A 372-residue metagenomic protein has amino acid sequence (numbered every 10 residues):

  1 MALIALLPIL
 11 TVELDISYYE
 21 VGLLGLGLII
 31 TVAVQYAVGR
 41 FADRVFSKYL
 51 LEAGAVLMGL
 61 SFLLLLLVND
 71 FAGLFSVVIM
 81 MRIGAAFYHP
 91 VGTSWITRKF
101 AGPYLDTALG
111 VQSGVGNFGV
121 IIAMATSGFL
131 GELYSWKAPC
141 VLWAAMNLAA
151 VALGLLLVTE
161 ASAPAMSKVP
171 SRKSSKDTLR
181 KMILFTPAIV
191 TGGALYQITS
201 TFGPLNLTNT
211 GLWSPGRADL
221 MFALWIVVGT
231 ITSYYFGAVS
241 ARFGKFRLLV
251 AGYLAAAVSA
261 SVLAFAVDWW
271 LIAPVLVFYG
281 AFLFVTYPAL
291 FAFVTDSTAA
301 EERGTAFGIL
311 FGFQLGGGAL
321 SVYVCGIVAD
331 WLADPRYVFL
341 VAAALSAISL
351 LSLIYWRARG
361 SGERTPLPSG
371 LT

Functional and structural regions predicted by a protein language model:
L3-I4, K181-A223, T230: Extracytoplasmic gate region of multi-pass secondary transporters
T11, F41-A42, T126-Y134, L207-T208 (+2 more regions): Interfacial helix-cap and linker-helix signal at transmembrane-aqueous boundaries of multi-pass secondary transporters
G25-G39, A223-Y235: Central cavity-lining transmembrane alpha-helices of secondary-active solute carriers, predominantly the Major
A33-N69: Conserved MFS/SLC helix-loop-helix module at the cytosolic interface between two early adjacent transmembrane helices
V77-G116: Cytoplasmic helix-loop-helix junction between adjacent transmembrane helices in 12-TM secondary transporters
A144-M166, S352-R357: C-terminal membrane-cytosol helix-exit motif in multi-pass small-molecule transporters
F246-L290: C-terminal transmembrane helical hairpin of 12-TM major facilitator-type secondary transporters
E301-L332: A late C-terminal transmembrane helix in Major Facilitator Superfamily
